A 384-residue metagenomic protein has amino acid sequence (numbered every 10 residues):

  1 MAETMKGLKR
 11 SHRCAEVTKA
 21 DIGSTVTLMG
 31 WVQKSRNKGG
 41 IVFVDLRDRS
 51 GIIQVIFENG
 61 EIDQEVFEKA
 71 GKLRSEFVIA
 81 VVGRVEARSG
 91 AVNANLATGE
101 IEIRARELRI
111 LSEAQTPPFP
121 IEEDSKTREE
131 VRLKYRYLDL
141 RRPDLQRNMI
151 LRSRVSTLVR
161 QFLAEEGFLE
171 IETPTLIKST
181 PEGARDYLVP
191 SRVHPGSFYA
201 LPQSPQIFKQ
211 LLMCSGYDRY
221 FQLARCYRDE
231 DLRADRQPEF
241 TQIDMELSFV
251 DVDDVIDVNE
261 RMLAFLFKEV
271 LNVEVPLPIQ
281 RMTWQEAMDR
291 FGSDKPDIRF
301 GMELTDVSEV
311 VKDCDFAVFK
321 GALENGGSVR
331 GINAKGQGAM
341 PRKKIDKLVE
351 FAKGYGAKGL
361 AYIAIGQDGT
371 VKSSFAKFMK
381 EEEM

Functional and structural regions predicted by a protein language model:
M1-M384: Class II aminoacyl-tRNA synthetase catalytic cores and aaRS-like
